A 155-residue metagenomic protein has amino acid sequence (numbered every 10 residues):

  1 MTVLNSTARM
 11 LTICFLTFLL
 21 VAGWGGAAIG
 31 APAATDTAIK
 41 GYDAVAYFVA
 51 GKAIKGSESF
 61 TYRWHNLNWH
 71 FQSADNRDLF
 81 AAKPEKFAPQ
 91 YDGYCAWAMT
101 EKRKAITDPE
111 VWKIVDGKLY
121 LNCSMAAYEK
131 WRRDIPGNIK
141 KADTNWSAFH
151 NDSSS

Functional and structural regions predicted by a protein language model:
T2-C14: Bacterial N-terminal signal peptides that target proteins for export
T12-G23: Bacterial N-terminal signal peptides
W24-S155: Charged, low-complexity intrinsically disordered segments
